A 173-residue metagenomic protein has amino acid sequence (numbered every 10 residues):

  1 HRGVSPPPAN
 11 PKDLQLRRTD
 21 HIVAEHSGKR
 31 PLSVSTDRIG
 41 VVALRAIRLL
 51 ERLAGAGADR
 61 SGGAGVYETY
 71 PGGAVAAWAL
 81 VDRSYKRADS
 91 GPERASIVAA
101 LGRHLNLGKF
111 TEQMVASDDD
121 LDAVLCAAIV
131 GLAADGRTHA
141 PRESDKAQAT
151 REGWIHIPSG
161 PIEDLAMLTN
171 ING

Functional and structural regions predicted by a protein language model:
H1-G173: RNase H-like (RuvC/DEDD) metal-dependent nuclease/polynucleotide-processing core
